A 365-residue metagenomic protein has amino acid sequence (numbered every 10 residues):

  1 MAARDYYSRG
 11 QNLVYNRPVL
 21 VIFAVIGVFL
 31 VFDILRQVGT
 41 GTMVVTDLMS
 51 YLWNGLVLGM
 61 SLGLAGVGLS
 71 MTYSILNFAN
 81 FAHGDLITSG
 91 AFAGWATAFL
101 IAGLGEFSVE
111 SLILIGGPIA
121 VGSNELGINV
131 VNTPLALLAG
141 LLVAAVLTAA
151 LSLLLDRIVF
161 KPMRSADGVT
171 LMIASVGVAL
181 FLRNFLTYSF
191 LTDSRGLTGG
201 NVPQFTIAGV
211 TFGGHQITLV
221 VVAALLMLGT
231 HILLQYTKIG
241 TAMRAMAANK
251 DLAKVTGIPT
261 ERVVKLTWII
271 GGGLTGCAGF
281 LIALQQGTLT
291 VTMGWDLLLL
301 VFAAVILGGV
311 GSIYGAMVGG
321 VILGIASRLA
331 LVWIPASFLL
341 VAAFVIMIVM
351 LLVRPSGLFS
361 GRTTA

Functional and structural regions predicted by a protein language model:
M1-Q37, S189, D193, D251 (+3 more regions): Cytosolic-side transmembrane-helix boundaries in multi-pass membrane proteins
A2-L64, A79, F107-N129, D167-G168 (+1 more regions): Membrane-interfacial amphipathic/re-entrant helices at transmembrane-helix boundaries
G39-N54, L233-K238, V264-G308, L329 (+1 more regions): Inter-helical junctions in multi-pass inner-membrane proteins, predominant in energy-converting antiporter-like
D47-E106, I158, M163-S165, G309-I313: Single transmembrane alpha-helix segments in multi-pass membrane proteins
L64-L69, L147-A150, L299-G324, V345-L351 (+1 more regions): Hydrophobic alpha-helical transmembrane segments of polytopic membrane proteins
G84-S89, L155-D156, F160-S189, M293-I306 (+3 more regions): Pore- or pathway-lining transmembrane helices of multi-pass membrane proteins that form conduits for solutes/ions
G103-V178, V318-L323: Alpha-helical transmembrane segments within multi-pass membrane transporters and channels
G213-L289, V318: Helix-loop-helix "hairpin" substructures at the membrane interface of multi-pass membrane proteins
